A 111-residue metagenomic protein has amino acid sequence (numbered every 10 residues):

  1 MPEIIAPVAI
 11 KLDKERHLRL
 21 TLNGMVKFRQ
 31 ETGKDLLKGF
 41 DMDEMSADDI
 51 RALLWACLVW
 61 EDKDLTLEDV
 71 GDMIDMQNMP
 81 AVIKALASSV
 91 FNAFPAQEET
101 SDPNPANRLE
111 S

Functional and structural regions predicted by a protein language model:
M1-K14, V26, Q30-E44, D48 (+1 more regions): Charged interaction scaffolds used for protein-protein
R16-L18: Short, isolated positions in well-ordered beta-strands
T21: Residue-level signal for threonine
L54: A residue-level signal for conserved active-site and pocket-lining positions in enzyme catalytic cores
